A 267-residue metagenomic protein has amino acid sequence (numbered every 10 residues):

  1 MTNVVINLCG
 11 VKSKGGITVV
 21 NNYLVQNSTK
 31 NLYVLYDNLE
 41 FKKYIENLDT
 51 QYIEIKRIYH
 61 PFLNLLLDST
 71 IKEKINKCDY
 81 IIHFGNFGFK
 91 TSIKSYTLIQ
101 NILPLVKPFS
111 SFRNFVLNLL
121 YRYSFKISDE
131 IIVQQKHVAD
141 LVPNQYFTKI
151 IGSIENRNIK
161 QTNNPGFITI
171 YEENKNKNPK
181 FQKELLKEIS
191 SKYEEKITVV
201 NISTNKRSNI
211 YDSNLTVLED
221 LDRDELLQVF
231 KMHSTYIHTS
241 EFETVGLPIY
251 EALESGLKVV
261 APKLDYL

Functional and structural regions predicted by a protein language model:
V5, K160-K177, K183-K187: Conserved donor-binding/catalytic core segment of Leloir-type glycosyltransferases
L32-F84, V217: Active-site donor-binding segments of glycosyltransferases and PAPS-dependent sulfotransferases
I75, L227-H233, H238: Short alpha-helical donor nucleotide-sugar binding micro-motif in glycosyltransferases
S111-I131: Membrane-proximal helix-turn-helix segments that form the acceptor-binding/catalytic region of lipid-linked
K126-I159: Donor nucleotide-sugar binding/catalytic pocket of nucleotide-sugar-dependent glycosyltransferases
N205-D224: Nucleotide-activated donor-binding/catalytic signature segment of Leloir-type glycosyltransferases, i.e., the conserved
E241, L253: Aromatic "clamp/platform" in nucleotide-sugar-dependent glycosyltransferases that forms part of the donor/acceptor
K258-A261: Short hydrophobic beta-strand element within catalytic cores of glycosyltransferases and related nucleotide-activated
